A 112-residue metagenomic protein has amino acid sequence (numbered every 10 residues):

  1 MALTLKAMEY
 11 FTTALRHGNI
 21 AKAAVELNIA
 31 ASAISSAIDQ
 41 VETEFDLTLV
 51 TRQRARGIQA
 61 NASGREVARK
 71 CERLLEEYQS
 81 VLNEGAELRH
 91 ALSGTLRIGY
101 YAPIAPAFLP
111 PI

Functional and structural regions predicted by a protein language model:
T4-A7, A31, G64: The N-cap/first-turn positions of alpha helices within or immediately adjacent to helix-turn-helix DNA-binding domains
Y10-A14, V67: Short alpha-helical "packing" element that flanks the helix-turn-helix/winged-helix DNA-binding module
T13-A30: Short helix-boundary/capping micro-motifs
H17, E26, Q40-T48: Residue cluster at the C-terminal edge of the helix-turn-helix DNA-binding motif
A30, S36-Q40, I112: Residues within the DNA-recognition helix of helix-turn-helix
S32, N83, R89-I112: N-terminal winged-helix
E42-A60: A short LG(V/I)-centered, amphipathic sequence patch enriched for acidic residue(s) preceding the LG motif
E44-F45, V67-R89: Alpha-helical linker/hinge and terminal dimerization helices associated with HTH transcriptional regulators
